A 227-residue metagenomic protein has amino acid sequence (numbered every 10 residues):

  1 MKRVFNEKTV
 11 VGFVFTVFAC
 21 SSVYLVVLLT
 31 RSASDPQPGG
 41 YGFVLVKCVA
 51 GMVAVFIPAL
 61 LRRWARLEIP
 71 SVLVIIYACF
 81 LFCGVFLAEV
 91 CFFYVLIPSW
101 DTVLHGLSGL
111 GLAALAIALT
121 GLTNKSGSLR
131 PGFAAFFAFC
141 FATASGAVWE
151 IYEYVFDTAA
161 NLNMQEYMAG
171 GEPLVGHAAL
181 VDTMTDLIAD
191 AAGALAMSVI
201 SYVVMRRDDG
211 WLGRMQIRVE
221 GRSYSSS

Functional and structural regions predicted by a protein language model:
M1-M164, M168-V175, M184, A191-S227: Bulky hydrophobic segments
